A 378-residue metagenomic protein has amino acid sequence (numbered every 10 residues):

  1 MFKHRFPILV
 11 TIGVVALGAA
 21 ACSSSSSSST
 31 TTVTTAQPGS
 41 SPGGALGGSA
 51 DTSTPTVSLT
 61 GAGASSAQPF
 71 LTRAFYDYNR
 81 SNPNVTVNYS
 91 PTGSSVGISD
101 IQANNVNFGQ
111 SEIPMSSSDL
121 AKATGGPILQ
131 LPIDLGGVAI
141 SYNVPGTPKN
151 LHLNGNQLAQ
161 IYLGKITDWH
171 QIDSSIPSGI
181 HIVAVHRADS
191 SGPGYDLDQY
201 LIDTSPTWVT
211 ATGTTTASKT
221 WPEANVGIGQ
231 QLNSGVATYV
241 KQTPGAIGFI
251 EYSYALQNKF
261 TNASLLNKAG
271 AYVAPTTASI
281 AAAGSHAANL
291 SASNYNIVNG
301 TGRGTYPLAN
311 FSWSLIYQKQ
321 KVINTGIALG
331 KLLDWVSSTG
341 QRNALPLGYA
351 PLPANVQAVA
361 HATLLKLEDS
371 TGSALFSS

Functional and structural regions predicted by a protein language model:
M1-L9: Bacterial N-terminal signal peptides that target proteins for export
I12-V14: Core hydrophobic alpha-helical membrane-spanning segments
A16-A21: C-terminal motif of bacterial Sec signal peptides marking the signal peptidase cleavage site
S23-S24, T31-S378: Flexible loop/hinge segments at secondary-structure junctions
